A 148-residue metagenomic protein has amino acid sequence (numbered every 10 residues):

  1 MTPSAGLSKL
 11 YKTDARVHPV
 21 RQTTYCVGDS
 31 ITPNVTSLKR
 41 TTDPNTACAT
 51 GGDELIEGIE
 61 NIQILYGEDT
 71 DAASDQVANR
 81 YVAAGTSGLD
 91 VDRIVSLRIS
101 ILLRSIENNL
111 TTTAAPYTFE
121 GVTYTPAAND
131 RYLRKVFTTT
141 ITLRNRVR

Functional and structural regions predicted by a protein language model:
M1-T2: Secretory/export targeting leaders with adjacent low-complexity proregions
A5, T13-Q22, V27-S37, T42-R148: Short linear sequence signals and composition-biased patches located at protein termini or domain-edge surfaces
